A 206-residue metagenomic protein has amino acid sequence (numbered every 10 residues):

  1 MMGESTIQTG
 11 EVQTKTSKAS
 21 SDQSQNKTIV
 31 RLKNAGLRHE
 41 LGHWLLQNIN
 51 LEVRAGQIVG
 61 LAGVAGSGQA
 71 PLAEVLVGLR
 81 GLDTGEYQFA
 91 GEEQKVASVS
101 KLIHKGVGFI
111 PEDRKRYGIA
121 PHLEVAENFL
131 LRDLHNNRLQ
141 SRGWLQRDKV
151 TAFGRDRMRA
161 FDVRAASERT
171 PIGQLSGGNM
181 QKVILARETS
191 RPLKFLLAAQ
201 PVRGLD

Functional and structural regions predicted by a protein language model:
M1-D206: Glycine-rich phosphate-binding loops of nucleotide-dependent enzymes
